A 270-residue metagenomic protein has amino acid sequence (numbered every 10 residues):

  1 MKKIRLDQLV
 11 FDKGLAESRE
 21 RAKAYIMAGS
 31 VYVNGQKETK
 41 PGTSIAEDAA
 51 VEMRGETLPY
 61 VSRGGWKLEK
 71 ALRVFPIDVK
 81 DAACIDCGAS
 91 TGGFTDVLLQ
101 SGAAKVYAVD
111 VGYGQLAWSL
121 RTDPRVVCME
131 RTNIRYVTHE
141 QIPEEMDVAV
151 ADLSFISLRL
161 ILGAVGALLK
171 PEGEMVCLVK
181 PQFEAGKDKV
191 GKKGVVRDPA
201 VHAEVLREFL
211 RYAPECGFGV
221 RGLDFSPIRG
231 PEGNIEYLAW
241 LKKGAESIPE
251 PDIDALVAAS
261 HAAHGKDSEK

Functional and structural regions predicted by a protein language model:
M1-A49, A83-C84: A basic, amphipathic helix-loop patch mediating RNA/tRNA/ribosome contacts
K80-S90: Conserved class I S-adenosyl-L-methionine
T91-G102: Conserved SAM-binding loop of SAM-dependent methyltransferases across substrates and taxa, primarily the Class I
Y107-L160: S-adenosyl-L-methionine
R159-V176: A short glycine-rich, Lys/Arg-flanked "PGG" loop and its adjoining helix->strand segment in the class I
P181-D198: Short, glycine-/aromatic-enriched active-site segment of Class I SAM-dependent methyltransferases
H202-C216: Short alpha-helix
I235-K270: Flexible, glycine-/basic-rich loop-and-beta segments that form/coincide with the SAM-dependent methyltransferase
